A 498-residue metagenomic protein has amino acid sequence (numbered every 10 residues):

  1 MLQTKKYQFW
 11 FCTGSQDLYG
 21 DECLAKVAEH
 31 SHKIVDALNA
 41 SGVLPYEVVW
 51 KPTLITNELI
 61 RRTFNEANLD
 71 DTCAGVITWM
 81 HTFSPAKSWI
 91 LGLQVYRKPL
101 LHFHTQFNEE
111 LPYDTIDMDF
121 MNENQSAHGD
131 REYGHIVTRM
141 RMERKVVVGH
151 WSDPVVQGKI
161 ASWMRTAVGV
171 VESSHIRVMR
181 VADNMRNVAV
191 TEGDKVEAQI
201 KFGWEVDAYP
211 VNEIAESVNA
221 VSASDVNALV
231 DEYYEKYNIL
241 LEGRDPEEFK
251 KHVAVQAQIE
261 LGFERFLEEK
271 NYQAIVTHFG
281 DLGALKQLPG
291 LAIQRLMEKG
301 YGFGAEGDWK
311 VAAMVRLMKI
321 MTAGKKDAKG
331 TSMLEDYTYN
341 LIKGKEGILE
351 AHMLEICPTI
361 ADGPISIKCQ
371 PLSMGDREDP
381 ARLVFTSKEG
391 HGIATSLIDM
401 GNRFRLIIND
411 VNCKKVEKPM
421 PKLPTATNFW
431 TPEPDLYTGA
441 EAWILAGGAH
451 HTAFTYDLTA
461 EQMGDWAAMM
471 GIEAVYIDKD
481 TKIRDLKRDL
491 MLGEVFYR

Functional and structural regions predicted by a protein language model:
Q3-K26, H175-N184: Short beta-strand segments enriched in small/hydrophobic residues
A25-S41: Short catalytic helix/loop segments, enriched in acidic residues and glycine and frequently bearing histidine
Y46-E47, H104, E109-R244: Cap/lid and interdomain-hinge subdomains that line or gate substrate/regulatory clefts in soluble alpha/beta enzymes
P52-E66, V156-G158: Structural motif
I60-C73, I90-G92, E260-E269: Short, well-structured alpha-helical segments in soluble
E232, K236-G324: Long, internal scaffold/assembly segments composed of regular secondary structure
G300-T425: C-terminal catalytic subdomain
D376-R498: Extended hydrophobic packing segments that form well-structured cores
